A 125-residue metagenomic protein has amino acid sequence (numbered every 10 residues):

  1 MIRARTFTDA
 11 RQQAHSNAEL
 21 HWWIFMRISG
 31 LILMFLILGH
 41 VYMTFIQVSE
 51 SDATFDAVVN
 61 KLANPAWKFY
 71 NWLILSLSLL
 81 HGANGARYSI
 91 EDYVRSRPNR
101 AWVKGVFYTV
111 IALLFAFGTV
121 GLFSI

Functional and structural regions predicted by a protein language model:
M1-I125: Membrane-embedded alpha-helical bundles that constitute the cytochrome b-like, heme-associated redox core of multi-pass
